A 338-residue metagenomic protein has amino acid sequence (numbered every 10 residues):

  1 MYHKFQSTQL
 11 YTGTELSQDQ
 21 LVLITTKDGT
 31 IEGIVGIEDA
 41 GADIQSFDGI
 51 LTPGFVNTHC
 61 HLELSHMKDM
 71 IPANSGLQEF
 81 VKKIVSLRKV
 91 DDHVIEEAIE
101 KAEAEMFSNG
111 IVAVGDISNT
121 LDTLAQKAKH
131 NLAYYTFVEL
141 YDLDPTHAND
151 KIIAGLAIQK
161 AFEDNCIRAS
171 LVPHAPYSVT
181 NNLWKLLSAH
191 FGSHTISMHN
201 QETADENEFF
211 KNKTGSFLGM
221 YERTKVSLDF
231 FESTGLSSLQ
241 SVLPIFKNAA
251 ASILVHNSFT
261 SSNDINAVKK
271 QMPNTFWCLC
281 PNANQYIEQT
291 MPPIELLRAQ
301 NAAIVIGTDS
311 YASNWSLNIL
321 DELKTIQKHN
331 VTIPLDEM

Functional and structural regions predicted by a protein language model:
M1-D39: N-terminal metal-binding scaffold of metallo-dependent hydrolase/deaminase domains
T8-Y11, I99-M106, F276, C280-I287 (+1 more regions): C-terminal helical cap
I37-T52: Active-site metal-binding motif and surrounding structural segment of the metallo-beta-lactamase
A40, A125-K129, I152-F276, E288-I304: Histidine/acidic residue-rich metal-binding segments in metalloenzymes
I50-L51, K68-L132, K151-D164: Alpha-helical scaffold segments that flank or form the walls of functional sites
P53-S65, T195-A204: Histidine-centered catalytic micro-motifs
H66-E97, Y135-Y141, A204-A249, I326-N330: Active-site gating loops and adjacent loop-to-helix segments of metal-dependent hydrolytic enzymes
L218, K247-N248, C280-P281, T290-M338: His/Asp/Glu-enriched, well-ordered alpha-helical/loop segment that forms or immediately abuts the divalent-metal
